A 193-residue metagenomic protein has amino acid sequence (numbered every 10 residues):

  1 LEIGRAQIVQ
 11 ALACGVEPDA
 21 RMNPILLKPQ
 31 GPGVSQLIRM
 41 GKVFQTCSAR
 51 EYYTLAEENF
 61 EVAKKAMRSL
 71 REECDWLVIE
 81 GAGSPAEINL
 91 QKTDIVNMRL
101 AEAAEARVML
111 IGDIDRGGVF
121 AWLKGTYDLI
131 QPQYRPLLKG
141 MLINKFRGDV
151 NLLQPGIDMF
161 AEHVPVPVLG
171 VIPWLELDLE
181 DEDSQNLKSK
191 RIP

Functional and structural regions predicted by a protein language model:
L1-P193: Flexible phosphate-sensing "switch/lid" loops adjacent to ATP/NTP-binding sites across phosphate-transfer
